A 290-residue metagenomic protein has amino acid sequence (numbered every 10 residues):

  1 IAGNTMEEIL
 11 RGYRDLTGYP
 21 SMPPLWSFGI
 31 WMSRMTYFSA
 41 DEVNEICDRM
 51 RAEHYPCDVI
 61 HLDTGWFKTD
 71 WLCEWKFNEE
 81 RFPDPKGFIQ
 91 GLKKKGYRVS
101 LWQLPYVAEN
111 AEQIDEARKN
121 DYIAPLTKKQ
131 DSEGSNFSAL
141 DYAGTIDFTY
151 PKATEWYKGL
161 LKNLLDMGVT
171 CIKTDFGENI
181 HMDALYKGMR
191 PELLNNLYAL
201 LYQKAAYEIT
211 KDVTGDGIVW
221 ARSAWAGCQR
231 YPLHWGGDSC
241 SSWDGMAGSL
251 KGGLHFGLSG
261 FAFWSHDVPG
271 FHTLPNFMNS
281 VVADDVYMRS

Functional and structural regions predicted by a protein language model:
I1-S290: Catalytic-domain carbohydrate-binding cleft regions of carbohydrate-active enzymes
